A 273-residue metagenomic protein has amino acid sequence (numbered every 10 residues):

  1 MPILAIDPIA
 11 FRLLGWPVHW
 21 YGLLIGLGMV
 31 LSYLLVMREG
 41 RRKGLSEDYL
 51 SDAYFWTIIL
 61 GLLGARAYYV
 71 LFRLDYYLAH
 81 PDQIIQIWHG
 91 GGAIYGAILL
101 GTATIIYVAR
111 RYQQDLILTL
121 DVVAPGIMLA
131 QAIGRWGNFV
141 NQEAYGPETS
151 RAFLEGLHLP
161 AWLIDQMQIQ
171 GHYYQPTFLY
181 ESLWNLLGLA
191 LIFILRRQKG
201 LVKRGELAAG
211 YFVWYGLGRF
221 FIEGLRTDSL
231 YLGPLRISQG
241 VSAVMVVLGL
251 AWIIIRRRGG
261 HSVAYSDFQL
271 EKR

Functional and structural regions predicted by a protein language model:
M1-R273: A feature for loop-to-transmembrane-helix boundaries and adjacent hydrophobic helices in multi-pass integral membrane
